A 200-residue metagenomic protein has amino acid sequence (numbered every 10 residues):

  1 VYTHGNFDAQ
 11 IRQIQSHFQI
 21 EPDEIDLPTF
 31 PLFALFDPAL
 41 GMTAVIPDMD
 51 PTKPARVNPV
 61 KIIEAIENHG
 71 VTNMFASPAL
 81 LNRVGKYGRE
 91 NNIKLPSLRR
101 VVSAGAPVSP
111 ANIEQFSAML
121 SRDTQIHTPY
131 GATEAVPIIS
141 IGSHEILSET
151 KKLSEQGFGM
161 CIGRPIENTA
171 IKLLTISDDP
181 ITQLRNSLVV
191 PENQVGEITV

Functional and structural regions predicted by a protein language model:
V1: Conserved adenylation A10 loop of the ANL superfamily
H4, D8-I25, F30-T72, Y87: Conserved AMP-binding/adenylation subdomain of ANL enzymes
Q10, P28-T29, A76-S77, A104 (+1 more regions): Replace "coordinates the UDP/GDP/TDP-sugar" with "coordinates nucleotide-activated sugar donors
Q15, M42, V71-A76, G85-G157 (+2 more regions): Gly/Ser/Thr-rich phosphate-binding loop
L27, V102, I198-T199: Short, well-ordered beta-strand segments
L32-F33, A79-L81, V108: Alpha-helix capping/helix-boundary segments
P47-V60, R122, L147-Q156, D178-L188: Short, flexible, glycine-rich and Lys/Arg-enriched loop motifs at helix boundaries that contact anionic partners
R164, N168-V200: Conserved beta-loop-beta connector loops within the AMP-binding
